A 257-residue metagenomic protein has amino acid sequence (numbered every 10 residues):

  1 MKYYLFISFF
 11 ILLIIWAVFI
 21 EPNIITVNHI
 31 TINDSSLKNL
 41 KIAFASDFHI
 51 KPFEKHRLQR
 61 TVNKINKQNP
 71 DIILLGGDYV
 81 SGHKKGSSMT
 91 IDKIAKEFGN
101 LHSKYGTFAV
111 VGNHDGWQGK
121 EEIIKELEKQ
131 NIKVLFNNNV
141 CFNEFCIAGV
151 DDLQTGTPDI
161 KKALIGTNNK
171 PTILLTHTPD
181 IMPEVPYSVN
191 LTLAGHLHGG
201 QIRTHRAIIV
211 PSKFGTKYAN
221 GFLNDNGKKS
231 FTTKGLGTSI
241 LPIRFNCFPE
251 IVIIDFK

Functional and structural regions predicted by a protein language model:
M1-K38: N-terminal membrane-anchoring alpha-helices
I25-E54, L164-I173: Mobile, glycine- and charge-enriched loop segments and immediately flanking short secondary-structure elements within
N28-S35, N137-N143, A219-D225: Short acidic-hydrophobic surface loop/beta-edge motif
K38-L135, C141-F142: Membrane-embedded segments
N39-H49, E144-D152, I173-T176, K229-K234: Active-site-proximal beta-strand elements of phosphoester/diester hydrolases
H49, V80, H114-D115, N139-V140 (+4 more regions): Catalytic metal-binding/acid-base residues of hydrolase active sites
K125-I132, F136-N139, N143-T176, M182-Y187 (+1 more regions): Binuclear metal-dependent hydrolase catalytic cores centered on His/Asp/Glu-rich metal-binding motifs
P179-D255: Conserved beta-sheet core of the metallophosphoesterase superfamily
